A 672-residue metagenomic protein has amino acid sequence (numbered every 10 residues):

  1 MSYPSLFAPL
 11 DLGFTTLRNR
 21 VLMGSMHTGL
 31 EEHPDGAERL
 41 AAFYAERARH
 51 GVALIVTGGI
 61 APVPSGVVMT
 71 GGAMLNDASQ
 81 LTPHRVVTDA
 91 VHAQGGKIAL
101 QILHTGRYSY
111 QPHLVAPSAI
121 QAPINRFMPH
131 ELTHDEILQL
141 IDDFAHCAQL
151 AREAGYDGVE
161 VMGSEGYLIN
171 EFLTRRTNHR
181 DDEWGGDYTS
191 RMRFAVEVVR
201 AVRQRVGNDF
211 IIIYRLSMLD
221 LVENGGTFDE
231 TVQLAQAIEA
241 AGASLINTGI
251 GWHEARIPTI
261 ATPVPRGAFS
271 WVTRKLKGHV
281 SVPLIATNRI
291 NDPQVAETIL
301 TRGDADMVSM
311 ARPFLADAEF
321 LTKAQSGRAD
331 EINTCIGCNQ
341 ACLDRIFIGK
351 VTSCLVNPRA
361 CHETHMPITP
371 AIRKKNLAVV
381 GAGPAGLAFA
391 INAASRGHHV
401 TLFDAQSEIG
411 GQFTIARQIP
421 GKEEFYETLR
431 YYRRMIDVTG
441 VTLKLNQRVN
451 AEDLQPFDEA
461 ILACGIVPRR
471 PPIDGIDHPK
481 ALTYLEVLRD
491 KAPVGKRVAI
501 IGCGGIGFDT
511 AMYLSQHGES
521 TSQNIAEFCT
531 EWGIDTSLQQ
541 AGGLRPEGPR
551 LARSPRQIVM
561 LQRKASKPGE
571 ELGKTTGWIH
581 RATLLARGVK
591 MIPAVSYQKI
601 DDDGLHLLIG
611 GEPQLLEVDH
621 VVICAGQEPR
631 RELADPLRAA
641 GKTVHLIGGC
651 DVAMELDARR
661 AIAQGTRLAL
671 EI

Functional and structural regions predicted by a protein language model:
M1-V380, P384, F389-V400, E408 (+1 more regions): Flavin-dependent oxidoreductase catalytic cores
V199, E363-I372, A382, S395 (+4 more regions): Flanking helices and flexible, charged tails adjoining ferredoxin-like Fe-S electron-transfer domains in multi-subunit
T259-P265, P367-T369, K374, I415-E427 (+3 more regions): Short, contiguous acidic/charged loop-to-helix segments that flank catalytic cores in large enzymes
D304, I436-L443, D477-A481, S554-R556 (+2 more regions): A short helix-to-beta-strand connector/capping loop
K375-L402, K444-E452, P456, C464-I473 (+3 more regions): Rossmann-like dinucleotide/flavin-binding elements
G411-F457, G569-V595: N-terminal Rossmann-like dinucleotide/flavin-binding domain of flavoprotein oxidoreductases that bind FAD/FMN
